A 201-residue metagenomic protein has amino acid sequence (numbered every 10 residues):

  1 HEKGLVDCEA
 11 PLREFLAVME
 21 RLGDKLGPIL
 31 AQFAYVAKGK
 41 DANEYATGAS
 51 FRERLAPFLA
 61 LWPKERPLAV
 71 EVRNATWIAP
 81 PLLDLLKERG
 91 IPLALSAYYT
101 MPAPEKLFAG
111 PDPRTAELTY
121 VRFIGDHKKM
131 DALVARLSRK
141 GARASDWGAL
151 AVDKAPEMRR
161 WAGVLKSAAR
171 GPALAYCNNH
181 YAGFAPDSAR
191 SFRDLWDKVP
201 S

Functional and structural regions predicted by a protein language model:
H1-S201: Residues lining hydrophobic/aromatic ligand-binding pockets adjacent to catalytic sites
